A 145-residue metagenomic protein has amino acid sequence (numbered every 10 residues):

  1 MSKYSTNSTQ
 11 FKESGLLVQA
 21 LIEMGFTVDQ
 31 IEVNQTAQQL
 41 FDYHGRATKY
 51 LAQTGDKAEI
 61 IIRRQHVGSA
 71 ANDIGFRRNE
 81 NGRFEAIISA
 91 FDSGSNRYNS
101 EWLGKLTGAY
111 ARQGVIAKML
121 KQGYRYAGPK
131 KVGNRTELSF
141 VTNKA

Functional and structural regions predicted by a protein language model:
M1-A145: Interaction-mediating elements
